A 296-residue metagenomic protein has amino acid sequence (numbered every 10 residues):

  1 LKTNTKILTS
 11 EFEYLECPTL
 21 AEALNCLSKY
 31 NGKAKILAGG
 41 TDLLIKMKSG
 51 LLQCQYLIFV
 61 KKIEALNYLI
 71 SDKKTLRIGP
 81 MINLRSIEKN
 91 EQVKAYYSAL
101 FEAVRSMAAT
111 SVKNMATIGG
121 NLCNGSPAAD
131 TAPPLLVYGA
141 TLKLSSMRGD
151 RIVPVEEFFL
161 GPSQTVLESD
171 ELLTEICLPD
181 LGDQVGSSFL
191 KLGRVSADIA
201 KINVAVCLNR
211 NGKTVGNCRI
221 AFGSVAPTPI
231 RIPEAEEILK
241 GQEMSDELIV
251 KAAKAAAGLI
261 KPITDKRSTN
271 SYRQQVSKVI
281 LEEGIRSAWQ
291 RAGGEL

Functional and structural regions predicted by a protein language model:
L1-L296: C-terminal structural segment of proteins
